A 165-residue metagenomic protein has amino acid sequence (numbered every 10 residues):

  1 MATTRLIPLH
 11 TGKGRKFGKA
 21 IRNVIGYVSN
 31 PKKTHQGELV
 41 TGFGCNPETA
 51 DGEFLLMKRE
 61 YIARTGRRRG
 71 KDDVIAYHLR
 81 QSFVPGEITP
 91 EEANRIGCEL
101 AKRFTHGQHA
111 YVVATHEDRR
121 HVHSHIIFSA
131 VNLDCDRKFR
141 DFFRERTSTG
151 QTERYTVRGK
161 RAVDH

Functional and structural regions predicted by a protein language model:
M1-H165: N-terminal nicking endonuclease/strand-transfer module with a His-rich metal-binding environment and a catalytic Tyr
